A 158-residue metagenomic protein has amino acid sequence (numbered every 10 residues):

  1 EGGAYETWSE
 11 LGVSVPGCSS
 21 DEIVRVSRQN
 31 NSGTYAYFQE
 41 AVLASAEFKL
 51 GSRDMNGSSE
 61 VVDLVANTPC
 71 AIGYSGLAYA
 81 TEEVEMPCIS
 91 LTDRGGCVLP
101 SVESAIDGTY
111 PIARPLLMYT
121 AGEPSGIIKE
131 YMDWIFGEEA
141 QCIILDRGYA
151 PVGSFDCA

Functional and structural regions predicted by a protein language model:
E1-A158: Flexible loop/hinge segments at secondary-structure junctions
